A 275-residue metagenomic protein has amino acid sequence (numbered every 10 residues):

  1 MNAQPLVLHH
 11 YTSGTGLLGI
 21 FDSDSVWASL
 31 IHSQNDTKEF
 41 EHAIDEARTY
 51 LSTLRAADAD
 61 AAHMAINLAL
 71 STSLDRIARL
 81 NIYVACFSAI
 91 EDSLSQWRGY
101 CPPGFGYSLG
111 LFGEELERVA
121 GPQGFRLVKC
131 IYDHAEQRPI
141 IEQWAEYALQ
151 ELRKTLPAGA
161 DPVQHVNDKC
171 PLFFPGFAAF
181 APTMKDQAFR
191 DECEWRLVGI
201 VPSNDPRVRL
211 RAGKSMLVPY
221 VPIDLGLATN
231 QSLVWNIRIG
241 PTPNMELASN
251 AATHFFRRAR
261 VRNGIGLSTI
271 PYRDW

Functional and structural regions predicted by a protein language model:
M1-W275: Partner-binding and oligomerization surfaces adjacent to conserved cores of proteins that assemble macromolecular
